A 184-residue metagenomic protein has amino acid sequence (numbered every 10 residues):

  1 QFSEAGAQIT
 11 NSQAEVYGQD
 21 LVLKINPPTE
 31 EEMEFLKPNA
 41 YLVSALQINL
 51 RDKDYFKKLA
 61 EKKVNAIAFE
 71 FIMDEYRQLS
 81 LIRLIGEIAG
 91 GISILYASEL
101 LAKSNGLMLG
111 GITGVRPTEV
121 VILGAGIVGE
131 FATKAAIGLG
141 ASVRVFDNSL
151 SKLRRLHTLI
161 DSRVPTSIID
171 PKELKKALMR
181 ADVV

Functional and structural regions predicted by a protein language model:
Q1, S104-V183: Glycine-rich phosphate/diphosphate-binding loop of Rossmann-like nucleotide-binding domains
Q1-Q8: N-terminal beta-loop-helix "entrance" segment that forms/cooperates in small-molecule cofactor or anionic ligand
G6, Q19-D20, N39-A40, K63 (+2 more regions): Short, well-ordered alpha-helix to beta-strand connector turns
I9-N11, K24, S44, A66-F69 (+1 more regions): General beta-strand structural signal in soluble alpha/beta enzymes
A14-Y17, L36, K175-D182: A short, aliphatic-rich alpha-helical micro-motif
Y17-P27: Short, well-ordered secondary-structure micro-motifs within conserved domains or adaptor modules
N26-P27, L46-Q47, D170, D182: Short glycine-/small-residue-rich Rossmann-like dinucleotide-binding loops
E30-E119: Glycine/serine-rich phosphate-binding loop and adjoining beta1-alpha1 elements at the start of nucleotide-handling
